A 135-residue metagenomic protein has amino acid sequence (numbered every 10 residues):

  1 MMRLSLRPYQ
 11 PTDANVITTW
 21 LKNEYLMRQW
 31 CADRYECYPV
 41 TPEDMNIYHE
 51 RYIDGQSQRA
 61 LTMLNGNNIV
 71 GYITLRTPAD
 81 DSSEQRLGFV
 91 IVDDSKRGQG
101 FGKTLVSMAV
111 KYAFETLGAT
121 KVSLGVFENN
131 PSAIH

Functional and structural regions predicted by a protein language model:
M2-L4: Extreme N-terminal starter segment of soluble prokaryotic enzymes
L6, V126: Conserved SAM-binding loop
P8-A14, T19-R97, V106, Y112 (+1 more regions): Acetyl-CoA-dependent GNAT
Y35, F127-E128: Conserved beta-strand edge residues that scaffold enzyme active sites
G100: Glycine-rich phosphate-binding loop
K103, E128-H135: Conserved active-site alpha-helix within GNAT-family acetyltransferase domains
E115-G125: Conserved GNAT acetyl-CoA-binding A-motif
